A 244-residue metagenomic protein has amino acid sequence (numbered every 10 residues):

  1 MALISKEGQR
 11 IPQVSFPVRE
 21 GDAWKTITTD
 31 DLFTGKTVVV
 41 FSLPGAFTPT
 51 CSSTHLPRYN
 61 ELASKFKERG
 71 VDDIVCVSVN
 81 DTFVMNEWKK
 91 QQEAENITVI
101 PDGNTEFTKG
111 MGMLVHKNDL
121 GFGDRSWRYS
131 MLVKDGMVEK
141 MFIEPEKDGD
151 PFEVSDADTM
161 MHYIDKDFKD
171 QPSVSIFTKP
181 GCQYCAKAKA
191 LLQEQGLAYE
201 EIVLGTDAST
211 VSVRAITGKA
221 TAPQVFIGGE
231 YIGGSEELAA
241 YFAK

Functional and structural regions predicted by a protein language model:
M1-V174, K179-A222, Y231, E236-K244: Chalcogenol-based redox active-site neighborhoods
I227-G229: Short strand-turn-strand beta-turns centered on an Asx-Gly dipeptide
